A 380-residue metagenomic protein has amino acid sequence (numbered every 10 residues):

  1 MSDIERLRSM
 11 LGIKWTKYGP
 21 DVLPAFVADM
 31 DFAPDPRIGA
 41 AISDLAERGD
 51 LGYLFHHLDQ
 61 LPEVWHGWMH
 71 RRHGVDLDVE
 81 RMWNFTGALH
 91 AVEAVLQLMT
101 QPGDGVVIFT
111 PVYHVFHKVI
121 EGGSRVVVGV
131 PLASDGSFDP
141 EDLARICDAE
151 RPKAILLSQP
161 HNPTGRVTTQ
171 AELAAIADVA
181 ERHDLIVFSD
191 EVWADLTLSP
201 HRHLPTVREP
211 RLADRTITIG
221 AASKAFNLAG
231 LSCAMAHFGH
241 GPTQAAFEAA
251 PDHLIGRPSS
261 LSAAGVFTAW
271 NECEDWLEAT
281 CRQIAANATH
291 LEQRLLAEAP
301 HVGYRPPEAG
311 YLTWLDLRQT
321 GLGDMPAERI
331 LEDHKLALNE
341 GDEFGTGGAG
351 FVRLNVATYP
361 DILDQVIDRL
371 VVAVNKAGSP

Functional and structural regions predicted by a protein language model:
M1-G87, A94, E272, A377-P380: N-terminal small-domain helix-loop-helix segment of the aminotransferase-like
G52-D178, D195-E209, A213, I217: Conserved core of the PLP fold type I
I108, G129, V187-S189, L338-E340: Hydrophobic residues in well-ordered beta-strands that form the structural core
G123, E150, R182-H183, H334 (+1 more regions): Helix C-cap/helix->beta junction micro-motif
D214-A285, V374: Conserved core segment of the aminotransferase class I/II
F267, I284-E292, Y304-L317: Conserved glycine-rich beta-strand-loop-beta hairpin in the small C-terminal domain of fold type I
M325, R329-L338, F344-P380: PLP-dependent enzyme catalytic core of the Aspartate aminotransferase-like
